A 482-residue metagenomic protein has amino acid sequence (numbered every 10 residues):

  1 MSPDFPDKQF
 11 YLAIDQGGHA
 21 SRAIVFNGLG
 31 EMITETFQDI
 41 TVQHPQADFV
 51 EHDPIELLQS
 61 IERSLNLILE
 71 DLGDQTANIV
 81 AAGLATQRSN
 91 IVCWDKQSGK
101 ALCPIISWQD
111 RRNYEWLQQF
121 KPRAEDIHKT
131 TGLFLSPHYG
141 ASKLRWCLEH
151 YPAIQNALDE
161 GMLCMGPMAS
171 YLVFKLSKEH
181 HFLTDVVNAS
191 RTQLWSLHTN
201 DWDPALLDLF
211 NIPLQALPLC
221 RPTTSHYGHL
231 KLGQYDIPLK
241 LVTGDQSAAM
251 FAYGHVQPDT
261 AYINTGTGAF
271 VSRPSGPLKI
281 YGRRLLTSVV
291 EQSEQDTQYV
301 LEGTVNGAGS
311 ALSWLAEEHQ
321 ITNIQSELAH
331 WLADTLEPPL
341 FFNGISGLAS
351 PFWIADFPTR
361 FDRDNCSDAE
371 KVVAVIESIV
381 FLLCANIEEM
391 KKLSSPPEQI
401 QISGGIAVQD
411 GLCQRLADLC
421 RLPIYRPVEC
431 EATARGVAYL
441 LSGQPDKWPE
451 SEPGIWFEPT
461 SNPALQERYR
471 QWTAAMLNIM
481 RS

Functional and structural regions predicted by a protein language model:
M1-C103, K129, N156, P222 (+3 more regions): N-terminal glycine/serine-rich phosphate-binding loop of ATP-dependent small-molecule kinases, especially carbohydrate
S2-P6, L12-A13, Q119-T131, Y139 (+6 more regions): Active-site core segments that coordinate phosphate-bearing ligands/cofactors across diverse enzyme families
D53, D110, D245: Short, conserved phosphate/pyrophosphate- and ester-handling motifs at nucleotide-, phospho-/glycolipid
D71-W108, F134-H138, A169, V173-S196 (+2 more regions): Short beta-strand-loop/turn "lid" adjacent to the catalytic site in phosphate-handling enzymes
C103-L117, P427-V428: Short, acidic/small-residue loops that bind anionic groups at enzyme active sites
P204-S225: A conserved helix-loop-beta module that forms one wall/lid of the active-site cleft in ATP-utilizing catalytic domains
